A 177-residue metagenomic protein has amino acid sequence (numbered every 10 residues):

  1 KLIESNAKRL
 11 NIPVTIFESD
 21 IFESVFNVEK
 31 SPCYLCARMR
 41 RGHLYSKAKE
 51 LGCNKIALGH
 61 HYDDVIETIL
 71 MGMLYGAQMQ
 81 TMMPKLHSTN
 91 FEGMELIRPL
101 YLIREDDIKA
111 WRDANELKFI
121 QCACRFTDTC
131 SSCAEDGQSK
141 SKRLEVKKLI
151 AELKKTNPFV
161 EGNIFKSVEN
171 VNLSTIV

Functional and structural regions predicted by a protein language model:
K1-M79, M83, D106-A114: ATP-dependent adenylation/nucleotidyltransferase module used to activate substrates
E4, P13-V14, L70-M73, Q138-L144 (+2 more regions): Domain-wide signal for the mature, well-folded portions of proteins, strongly enriched in nucleus-encoded organellar
I16-F17, L58, Q121-C124, T129 (+1 more regions): Residue-level detector of family-conserved "landmark" positions at structurally sensitive sites
C36, Q138, T156: Catalytic cores of large soluble enzymes that bind and process phosphate-bearing ligands
M39, S141, F159: Conserved active-site and cofactor/substrate-binding residues in soluble primary-metabolism enzymes
M39-R40, L86-G93, E169-V177: AMP-forming adenylation/ATP pyrophosphatase catalytic core
D63-E145, L149-I150: Catalytic subdomain that performs nucleotidyl-dependent activation
E145-N172: An accessory alpha-helical subdomain
